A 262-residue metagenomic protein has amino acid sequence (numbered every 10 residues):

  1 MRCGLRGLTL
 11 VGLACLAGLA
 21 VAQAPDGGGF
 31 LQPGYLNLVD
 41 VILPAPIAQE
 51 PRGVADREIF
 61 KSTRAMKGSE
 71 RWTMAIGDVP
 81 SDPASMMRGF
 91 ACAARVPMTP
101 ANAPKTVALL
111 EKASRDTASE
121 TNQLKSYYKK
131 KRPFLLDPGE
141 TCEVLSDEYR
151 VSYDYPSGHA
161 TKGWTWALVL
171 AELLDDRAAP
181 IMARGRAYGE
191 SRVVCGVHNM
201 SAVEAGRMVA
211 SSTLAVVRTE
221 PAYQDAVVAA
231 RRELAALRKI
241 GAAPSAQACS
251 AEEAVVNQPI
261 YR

Functional and structural regions predicted by a protein language model:
M1-T9: Bacterial N-terminal signal peptides that target proteins for export
A17-L19: N-terminal signal peptide c-region/cleavage motif recognized by signal peptidases
A24-V194, A222, A226, R232-L234 (+1 more regions): Hydrophobic alpha-helical bundle signature of multipass membrane enzymes
S152-Y153, H198, V209, V228 (+1 more regions): Short alpha-helix boundary/capping motifs
Y188-R218: Interfacial helix-loop-helix junctions of multi-pass membrane proteins
L214-R262: C-terminal membrane module of polytopic membrane proteins
